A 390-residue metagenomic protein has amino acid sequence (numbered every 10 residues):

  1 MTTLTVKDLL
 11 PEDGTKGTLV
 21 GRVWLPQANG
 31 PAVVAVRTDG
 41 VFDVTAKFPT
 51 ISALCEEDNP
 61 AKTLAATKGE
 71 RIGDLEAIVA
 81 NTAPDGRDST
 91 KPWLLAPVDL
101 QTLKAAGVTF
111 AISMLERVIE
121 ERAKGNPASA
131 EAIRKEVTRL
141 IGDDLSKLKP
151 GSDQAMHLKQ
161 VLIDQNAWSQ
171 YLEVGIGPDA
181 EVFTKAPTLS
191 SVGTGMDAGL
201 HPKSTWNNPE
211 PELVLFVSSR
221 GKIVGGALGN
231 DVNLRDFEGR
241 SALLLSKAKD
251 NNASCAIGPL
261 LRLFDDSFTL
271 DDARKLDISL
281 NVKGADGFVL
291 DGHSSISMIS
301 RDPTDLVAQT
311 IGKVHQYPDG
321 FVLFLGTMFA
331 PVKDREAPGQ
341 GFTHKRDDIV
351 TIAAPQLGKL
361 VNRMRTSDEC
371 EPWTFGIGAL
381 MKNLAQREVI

Functional and structural regions predicted by a protein language model:
M1-T18, P26, G30, N233-I390: Catalytic-pocket segment enriched in acidic/His residues
M1-T18, V23-L25, V36, K62-G284 (+1 more regions): Active-site microenvironments in enzyme catalytic cores
A28-K47, G221-G229, G287-G292: Short, well-ordered strand-loop elements centered on a beta-strand within folded domains, enriched for acidic residues
P31-E70: N-terminal cap/recognition module
V33, G40, T102-L103, V214 (+2 more regions): Beta-sheet entry/capping signal
F42, G142-D143, D347: Intrinsic-disorder/low-complexity regions
T50, N59-P60, N126-A128, T269 (+2 more regions): Alpha-helix capping and helix-coil boundary motifs
